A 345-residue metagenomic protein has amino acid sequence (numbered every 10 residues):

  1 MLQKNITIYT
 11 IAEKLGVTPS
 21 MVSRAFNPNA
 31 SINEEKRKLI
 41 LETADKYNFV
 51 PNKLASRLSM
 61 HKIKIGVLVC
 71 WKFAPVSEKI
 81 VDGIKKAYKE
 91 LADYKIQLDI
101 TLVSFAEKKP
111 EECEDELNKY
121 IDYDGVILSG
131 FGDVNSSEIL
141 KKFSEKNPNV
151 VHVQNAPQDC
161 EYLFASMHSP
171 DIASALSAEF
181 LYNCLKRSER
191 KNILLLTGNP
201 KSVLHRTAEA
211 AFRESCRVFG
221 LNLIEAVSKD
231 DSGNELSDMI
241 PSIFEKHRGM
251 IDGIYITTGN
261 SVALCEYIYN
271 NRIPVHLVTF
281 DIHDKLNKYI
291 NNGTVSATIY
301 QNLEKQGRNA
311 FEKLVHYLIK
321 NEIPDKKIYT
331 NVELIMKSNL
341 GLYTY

Functional and structural regions predicted by a protein language model:
M1-H61: N-terminal helix-turn-helix DNA-binding module of bacterial transcription factors
V50-E114: Amphipathic helical "hinge" segments at domain boundaries
C70-K79, I100-E111, S166-A175, L195-E214 (+4 more regions): Hinge/beta->alpha junction and helix N-cap segments in small-molecule ligand-binding domains
G125-S144, I224-N287: Hydrophobic alpha-helical
D133-I172, H283-V295: Flexible loop/hinge segments that line or gate small-molecule binding clefts
F164-N192, D284-L286, Q301-I319: Hydrophobic alpha-helical segments within soluble ligand-binding/sensing domains
P200, E214-C216, N302-Y345: Hinge/cleft segment of the Venus flytrap/periplasmic-binding protein
